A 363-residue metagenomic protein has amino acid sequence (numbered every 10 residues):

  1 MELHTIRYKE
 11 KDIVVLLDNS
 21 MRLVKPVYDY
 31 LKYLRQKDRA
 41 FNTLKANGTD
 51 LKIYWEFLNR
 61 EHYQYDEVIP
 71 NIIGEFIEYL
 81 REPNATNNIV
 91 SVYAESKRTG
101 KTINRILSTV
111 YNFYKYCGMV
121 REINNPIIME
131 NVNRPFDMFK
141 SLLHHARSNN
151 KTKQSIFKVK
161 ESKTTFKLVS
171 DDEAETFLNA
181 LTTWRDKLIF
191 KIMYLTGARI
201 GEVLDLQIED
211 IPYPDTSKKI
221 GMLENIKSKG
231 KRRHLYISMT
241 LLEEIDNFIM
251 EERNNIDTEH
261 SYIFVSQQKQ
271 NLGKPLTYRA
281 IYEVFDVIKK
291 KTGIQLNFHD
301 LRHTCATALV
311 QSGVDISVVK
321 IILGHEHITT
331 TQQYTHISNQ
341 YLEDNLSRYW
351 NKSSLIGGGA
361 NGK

Functional and structural regions predicted by a protein language model:
T5, W350-K363: C-terminal secondary-structure termini that scaffold catalytic or DNA-interacting sites
V27-N42, L51-L143, T176, K231: N-terminal core-binding DNA-recognition domain of tyrosine recombinases/integrases
N125-D171, Q267-L272: Flexible interdomain linker/hinge and immediately adjacent N-terminus of the catalytic tyrosine-recombinase domain
E161-I200: Basic, Lys/Arg- and aromatic-enriched nucleic-acid-binding interface segment
G201, D205-E243: Conserved tyrosine-mediated DNA breakage-rejoining catalytic core shared by Y-recombinases
K227-K229, L323, H327-R348: Catalytic-site neighborhood detector that most strongly recognizes the C-terminal catalytic loop/helix of tyrosine
M239-I294: Active-site/catalytic core of tyrosine-dependent DNA strand-transfer enzymes
Y282-I321: Short, basic (Lys/Arg/His-rich) helix/loop patches that form interaction surfaces in the mid-to-C-terminal regions
